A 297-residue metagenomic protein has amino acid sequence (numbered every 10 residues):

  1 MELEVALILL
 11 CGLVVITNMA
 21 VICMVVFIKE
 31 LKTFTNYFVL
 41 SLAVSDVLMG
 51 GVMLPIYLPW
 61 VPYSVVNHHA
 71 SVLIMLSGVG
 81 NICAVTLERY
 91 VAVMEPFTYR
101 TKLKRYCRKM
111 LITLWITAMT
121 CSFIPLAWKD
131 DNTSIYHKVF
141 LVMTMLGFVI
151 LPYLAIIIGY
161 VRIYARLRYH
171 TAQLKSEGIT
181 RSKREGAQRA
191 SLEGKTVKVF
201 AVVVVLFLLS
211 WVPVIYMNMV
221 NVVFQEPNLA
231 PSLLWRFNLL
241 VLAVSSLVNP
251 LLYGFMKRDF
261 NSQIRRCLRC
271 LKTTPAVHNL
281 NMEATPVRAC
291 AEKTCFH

Functional and structural regions predicted by a protein language model:
M1-M24, T274, R288-A291, C295-H297: Extracellular N-terminal segment of 7TM GPCRs
E2-G12, F34-L103: Extracellular TM2-ECL1-early TM3 structural module of rhodopsin-like
L3, L7-L10, F38, L42 (+6 more regions): Hydrophobic alpha-helical transmembrane segments of polytopic
L7-C11, L48-P62, S71, M75-G78 (+4 more regions): Helix-to-loop junction signature of class
S77-A84, V91-I135, L151-R168: Fourth transmembrane helix
N81-V93, T144-T180, V197-N221, L252-G254: Class A (rhodopsin-like) GPCR signature focused on the TM5-ICL3 interface and adjacent 7TM helical core
A155-I156, L206-M219, L234-P286: Seventh transmembrane helix
Y169-K198, V202, R258-H297: Intrinsically disordered regulatory tails of 7TM GPCRs
